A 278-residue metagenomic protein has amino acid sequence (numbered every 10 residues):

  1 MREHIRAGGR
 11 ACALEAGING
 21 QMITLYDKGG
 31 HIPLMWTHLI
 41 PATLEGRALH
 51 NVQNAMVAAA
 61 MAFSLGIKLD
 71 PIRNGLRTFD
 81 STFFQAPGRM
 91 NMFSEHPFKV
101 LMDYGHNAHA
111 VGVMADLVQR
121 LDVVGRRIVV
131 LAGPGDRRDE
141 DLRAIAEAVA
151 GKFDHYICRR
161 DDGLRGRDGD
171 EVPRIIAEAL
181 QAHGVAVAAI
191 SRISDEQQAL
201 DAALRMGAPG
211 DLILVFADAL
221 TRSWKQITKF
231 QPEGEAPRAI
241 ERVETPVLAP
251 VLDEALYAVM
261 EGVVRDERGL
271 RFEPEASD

Functional and structural regions predicted by a protein language model:
M1-P41, T78-F93: Extended acidic/charged loop-beta regions that coordinate divalent cations and stabilize anionic phosphate/carboxylate
T37, P41-H50, V57-D70, N74-D278: ATP-dependent carboxylate-amine ligase
